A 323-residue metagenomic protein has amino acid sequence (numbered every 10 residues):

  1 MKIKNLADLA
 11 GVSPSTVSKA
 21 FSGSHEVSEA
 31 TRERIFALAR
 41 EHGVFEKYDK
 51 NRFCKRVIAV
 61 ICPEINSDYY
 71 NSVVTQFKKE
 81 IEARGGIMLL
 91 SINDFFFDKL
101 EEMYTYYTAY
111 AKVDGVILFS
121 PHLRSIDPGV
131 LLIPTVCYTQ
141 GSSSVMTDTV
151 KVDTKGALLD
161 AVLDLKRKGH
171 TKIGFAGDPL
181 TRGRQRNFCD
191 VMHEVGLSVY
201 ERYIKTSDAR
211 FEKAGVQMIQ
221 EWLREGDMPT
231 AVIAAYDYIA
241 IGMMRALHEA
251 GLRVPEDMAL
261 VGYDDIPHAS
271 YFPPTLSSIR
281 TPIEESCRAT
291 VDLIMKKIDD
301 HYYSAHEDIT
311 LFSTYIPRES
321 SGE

Functional and structural regions predicted by a protein language model:
M1-C54: N-terminal helix-turn-helix DNA-binding module of bacterial transcription factors
T16, K50-S67, K172-D178: Short beta-strand segments enriched in small/hydrophobic residues
R56-L163, R167, W222-R224: Alpha-helical recognition/docking segments in bacterial nutrient-uptake and carbohydrate-utilization systems
A59, Y110-F119, K172-G177, I204 (+2 more regions): Periplasmic-binding protein-like
Y69-A83, A157-D160, L180-S198, A214 (+3 more regions): Short, solvent-exposed amphipathic alpha-helices that sit in or adjacent to ligand/effector-binding or catalytic
M146-F175, R186, D190, E212-E221 (+2 more regions): Hydrophobic alpha-helical segments within soluble ligand-binding/sensing domains
A161-L197, Y303-G322: An alpha-beta-alpha
Q220-E323: Flexible loop/turn connectors
